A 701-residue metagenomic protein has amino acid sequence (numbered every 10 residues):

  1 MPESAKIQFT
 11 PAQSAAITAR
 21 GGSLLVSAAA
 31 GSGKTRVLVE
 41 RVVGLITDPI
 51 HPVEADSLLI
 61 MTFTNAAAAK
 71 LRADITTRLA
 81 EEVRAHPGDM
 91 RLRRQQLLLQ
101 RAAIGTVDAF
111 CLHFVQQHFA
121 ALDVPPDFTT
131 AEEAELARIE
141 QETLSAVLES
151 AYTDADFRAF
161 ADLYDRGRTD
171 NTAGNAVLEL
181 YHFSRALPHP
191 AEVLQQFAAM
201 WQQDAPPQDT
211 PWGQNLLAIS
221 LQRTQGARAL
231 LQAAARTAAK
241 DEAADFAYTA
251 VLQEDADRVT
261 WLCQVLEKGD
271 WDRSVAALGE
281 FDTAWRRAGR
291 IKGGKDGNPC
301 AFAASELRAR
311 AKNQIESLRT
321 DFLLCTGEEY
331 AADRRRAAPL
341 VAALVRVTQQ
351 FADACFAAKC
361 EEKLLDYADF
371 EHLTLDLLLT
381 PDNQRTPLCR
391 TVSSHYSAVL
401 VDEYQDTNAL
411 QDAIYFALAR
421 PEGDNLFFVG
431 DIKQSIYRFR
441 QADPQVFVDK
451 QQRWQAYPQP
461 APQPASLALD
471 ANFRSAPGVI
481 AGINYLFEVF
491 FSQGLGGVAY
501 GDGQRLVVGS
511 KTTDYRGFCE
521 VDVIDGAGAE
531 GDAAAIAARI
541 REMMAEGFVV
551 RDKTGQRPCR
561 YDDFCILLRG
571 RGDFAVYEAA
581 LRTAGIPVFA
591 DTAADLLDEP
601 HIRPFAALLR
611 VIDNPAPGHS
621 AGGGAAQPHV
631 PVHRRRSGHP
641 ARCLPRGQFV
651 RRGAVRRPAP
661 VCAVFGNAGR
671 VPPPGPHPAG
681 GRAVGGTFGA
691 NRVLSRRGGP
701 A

Functional and structural regions predicted by a protein language model:
M1-A73, A134, E142, R158 (+15 more regions): Conserved motor-region signature of P-loop NTPase helicases/translocases
R41, F110, F114, H118 (+8 more regions): Amphipathic alpha-helical segments in well-ordered regions
A55-D162, P211-N215, Q445-D449, P477 (+1 more regions): Conserved P-loop NTPase-based nucleic-acid remodeling module centered on helicase motor cores
S57, G174-L365, D424, Q463-P464 (+3 more regions): Conserved ATP-driven helicase/translocase motor core recognized via long, highly charged RecA-like/P-loop NTPase domain
Q95-A103, A121-E192, F302, R310 (+3 more regions): ATP-hydrolysis module of ASCE/P-loop NTPase motor domains, specifically the Walker B Asp-Glu catalytic pair
R101-I104, A304, R308, K312 (+5 more regions): Amphipathic, non-membrane alpha-helical segments in soluble helical-bundle scaffolds
A102-H113, Y164-P188, L344-Q350, L365-L378 (+3 more regions): Core structural elements
G105-C111, L344-S397, L410-I414, A535-T554: Conserved helicase/translocase P-loop NTPase motor core
